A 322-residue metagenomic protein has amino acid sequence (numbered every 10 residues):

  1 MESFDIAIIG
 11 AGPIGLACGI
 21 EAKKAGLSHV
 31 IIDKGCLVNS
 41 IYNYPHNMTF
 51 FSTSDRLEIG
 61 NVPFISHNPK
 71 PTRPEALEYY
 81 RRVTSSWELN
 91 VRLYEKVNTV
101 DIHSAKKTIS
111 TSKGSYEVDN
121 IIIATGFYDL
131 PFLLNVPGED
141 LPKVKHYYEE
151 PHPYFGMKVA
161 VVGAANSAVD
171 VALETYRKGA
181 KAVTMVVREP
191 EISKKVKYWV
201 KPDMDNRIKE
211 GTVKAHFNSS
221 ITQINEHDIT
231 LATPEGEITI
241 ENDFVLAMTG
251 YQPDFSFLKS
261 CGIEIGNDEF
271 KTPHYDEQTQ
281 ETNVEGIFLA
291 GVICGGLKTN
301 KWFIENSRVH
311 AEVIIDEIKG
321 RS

Functional and structural regions predicted by a protein language model:
M1-I6, D129-L130, V136-V144: Extreme N-terminal leader/targeting segments of oxidoreductases
M1-S3, I8-K34, Y147-E191, Q278-S322: Rossmann-like dinucleotide/flavin-binding elements
A11-L89, V169-W199, N267: Beta1-alpha1 glycine-rich phosphate/pyrophosphate-binding loop at the start of Rossmann-like nucleotide-binding domains
G19-E21, Y42-N43, L133-P137, A172-E174 (+2 more regions): Short amphipathic alpha-helical segments
E88-S110, S115-Y116, K178-F270: A Rossmann-like FAD-binding core segment of flavoenzymes
I121, D243-L246, I287-F288: AMP-binding/adenylate-forming core of the ANL superfamily
I123-E139, Q252-I263: Flavin (primarily FAD) binding-site architecture
